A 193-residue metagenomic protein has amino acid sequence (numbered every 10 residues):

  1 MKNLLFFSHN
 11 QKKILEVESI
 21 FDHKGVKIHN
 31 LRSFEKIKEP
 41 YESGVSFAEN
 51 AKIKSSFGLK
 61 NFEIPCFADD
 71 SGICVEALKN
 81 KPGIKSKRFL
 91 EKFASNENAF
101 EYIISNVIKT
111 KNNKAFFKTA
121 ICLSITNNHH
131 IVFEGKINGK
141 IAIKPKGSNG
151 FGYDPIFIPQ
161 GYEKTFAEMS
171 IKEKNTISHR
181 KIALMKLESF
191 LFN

Functional and structural regions predicted by a protein language model:
K2-F7, Q11-N193: Anionic-ligand binding patches
